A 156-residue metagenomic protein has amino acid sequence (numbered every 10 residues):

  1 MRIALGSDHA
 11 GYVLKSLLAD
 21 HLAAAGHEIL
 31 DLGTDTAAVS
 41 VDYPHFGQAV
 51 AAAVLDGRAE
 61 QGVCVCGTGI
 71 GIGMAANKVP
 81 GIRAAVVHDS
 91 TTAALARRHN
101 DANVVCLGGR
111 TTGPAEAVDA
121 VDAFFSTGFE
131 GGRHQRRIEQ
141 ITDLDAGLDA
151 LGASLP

Functional and structural regions predicted by a protein language model:
M1-A24, I29: Glycine-rich phosphate/diphosphate-binding loop of Rossmann-like nucleotide-binding domains
R2-G6, A10-V13, S90-P156: C-terminal binding/interaction regions
S16-A19, M74-K78, V118: Short amphipathic alpha-helical segments
E28-V39: A short beta-strand-loop structural module common to alpha/beta enzyme folds
D35-A37, G67-I70, K78, S90-T92 (+1 more regions): Acidic, glycine-rich active-site loops and adjacent beta-strand->loop/helix elements that engage anionic groups
F46-V86: Helix-adjacent hinge/juxtasegments
